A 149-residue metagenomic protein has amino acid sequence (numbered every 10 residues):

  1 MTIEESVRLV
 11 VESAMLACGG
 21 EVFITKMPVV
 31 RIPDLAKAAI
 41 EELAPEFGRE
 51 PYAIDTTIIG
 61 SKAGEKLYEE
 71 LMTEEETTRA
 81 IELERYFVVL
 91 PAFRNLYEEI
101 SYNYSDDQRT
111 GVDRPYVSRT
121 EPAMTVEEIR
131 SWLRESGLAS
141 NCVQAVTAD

Functional and structural regions predicted by a protein language model:
M1-D149: Strand-loop microenvironment adjacent to phosphate/nucleotide-handling motifs in alpha/beta enzyme folds
